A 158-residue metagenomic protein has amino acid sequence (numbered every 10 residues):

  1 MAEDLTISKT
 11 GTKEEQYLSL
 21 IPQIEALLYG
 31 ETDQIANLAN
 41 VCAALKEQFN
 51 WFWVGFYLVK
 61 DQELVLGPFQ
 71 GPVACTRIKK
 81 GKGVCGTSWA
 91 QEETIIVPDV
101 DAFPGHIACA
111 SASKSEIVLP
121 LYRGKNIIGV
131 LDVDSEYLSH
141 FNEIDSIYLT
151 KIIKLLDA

Functional and structural regions predicted by a protein language model:
M1-P68, K151: Intrinsically disordered, low-complexity terminal regulatory regions
I21, E25, S135-A158: Juxtadomain coupling helices with adjacent low-complexity linkers
D33-A36, K80, S113, I144: A generic structural signal for residues located within well-ordered alpha-helices of large catalytic or ligand-binding
Q48, A108-S113: Short loop/turn motifs at secondary-structure junctions and domain boundaries
W53, V118, V130: Short hydrophobic/aromatic beta-strand element in the GNAT-like acyltransferase core that lines or flanks the acyl-donor
V59, E63-C109: Regulatory sensory and allosteric helical modules in signal-transduction proteins and certain transcription factors
S115-Y122: A short, aliphatic-rich beta-strand micro-motif
Y122-S135, L156: Sensory-domain boundary capping and coupling elements
